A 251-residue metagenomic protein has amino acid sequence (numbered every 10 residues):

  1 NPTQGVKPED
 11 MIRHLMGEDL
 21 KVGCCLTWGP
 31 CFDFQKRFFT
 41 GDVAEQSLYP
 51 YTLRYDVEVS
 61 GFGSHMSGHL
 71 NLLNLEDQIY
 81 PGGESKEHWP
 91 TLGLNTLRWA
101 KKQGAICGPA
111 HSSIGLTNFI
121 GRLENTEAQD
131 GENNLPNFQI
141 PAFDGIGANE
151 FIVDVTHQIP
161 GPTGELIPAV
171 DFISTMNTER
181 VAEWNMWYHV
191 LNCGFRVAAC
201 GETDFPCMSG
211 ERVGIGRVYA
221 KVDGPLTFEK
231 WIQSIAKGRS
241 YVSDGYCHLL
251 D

Functional and structural regions predicted by a protein language model:
N1-D251: Extended, charged catalytic domains and RNA/DNA-binding interfaces, predominantly in divalent-metal-using enzymes
